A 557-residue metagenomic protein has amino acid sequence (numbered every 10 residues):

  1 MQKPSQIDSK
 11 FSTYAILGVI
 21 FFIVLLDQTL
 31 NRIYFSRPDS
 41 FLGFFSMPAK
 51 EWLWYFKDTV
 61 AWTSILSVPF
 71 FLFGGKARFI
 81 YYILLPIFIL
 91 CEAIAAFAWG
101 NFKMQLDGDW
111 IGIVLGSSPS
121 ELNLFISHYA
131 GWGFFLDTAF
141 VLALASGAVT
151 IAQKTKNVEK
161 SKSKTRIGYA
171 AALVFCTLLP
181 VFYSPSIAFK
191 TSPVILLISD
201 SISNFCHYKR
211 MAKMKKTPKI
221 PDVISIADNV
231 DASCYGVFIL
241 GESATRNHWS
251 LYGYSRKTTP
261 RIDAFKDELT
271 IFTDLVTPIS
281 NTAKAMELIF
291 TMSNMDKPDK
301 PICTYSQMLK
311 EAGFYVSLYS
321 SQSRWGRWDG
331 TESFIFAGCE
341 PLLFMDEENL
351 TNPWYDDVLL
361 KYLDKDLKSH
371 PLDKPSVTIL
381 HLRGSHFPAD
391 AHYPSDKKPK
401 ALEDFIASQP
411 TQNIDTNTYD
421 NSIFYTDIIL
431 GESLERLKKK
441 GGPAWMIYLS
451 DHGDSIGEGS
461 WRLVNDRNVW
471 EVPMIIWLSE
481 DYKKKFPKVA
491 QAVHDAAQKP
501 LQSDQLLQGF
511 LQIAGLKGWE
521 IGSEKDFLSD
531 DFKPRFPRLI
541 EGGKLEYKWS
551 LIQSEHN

Functional and structural regions predicted by a protein language model:
Q2-V194: Transmembrane and membrane-interface helices of multi-pass, inner-membrane envelope-modifying transferases
S5-G18, F71-F79, T150, Q307 (+6 more regions): Membrane-interface soluble catalytic domains
C176, P180-F238, S243-I406, Q502-K533: Active-site-proximal alpha/beta segments of enzymes that process anionic O-linked groups
N229-D231, K440, N468: Short, flexible hinge/linker loops that cap or flank conserved catalytic cores
V237-F238, Y425-V464, F510-L511: Metal-dependent active-site segment of extracytoplasmic phospho-/sulfohydrolases and closely related
K361-K368, E403-M446, I476, A497 (+1 more regions): A long, amphipathic alpha-helix that forms part of the scaffold/cap immediately adjacent to metal-dependent active
S395-I414, D481-Q491: Flexible internal linker/loop segments at domain or repeat junctions
V472-L478: SF2 helicase/translocase ATPase core recognition
